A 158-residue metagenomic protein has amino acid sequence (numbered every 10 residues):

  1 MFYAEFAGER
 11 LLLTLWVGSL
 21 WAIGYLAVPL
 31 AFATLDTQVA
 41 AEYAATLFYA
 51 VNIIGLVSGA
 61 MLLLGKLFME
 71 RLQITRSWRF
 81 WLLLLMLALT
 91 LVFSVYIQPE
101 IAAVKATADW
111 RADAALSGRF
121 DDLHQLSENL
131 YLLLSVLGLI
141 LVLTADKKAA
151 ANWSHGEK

Functional and structural regions predicted by a protein language model:
F2-Q73, A103-D121, G156: Interfacial loop at the N-terminal end of multi-pass membrane proteins
Y3-L13, R76-L85, G138, T144: Alpha-helical transmembrane segments and their helix-start/interface "positive-inside/aromatic belt" motifs in integral
V17, W81-V95: Hydrophobic alpha-helical membrane-insertion segments
A22, L26, V92, Y96-P99 (+1 more regions): Transmembrane alpha-helix boundary/anchor motif
I53-V57, D121-L137: Hydrophobic alpha-helical transmembrane segments
L62-E70, L133-N152: Transmembrane alpha-helical segments in integral membrane proteins
R71-L84, D146-K158: Cytoplasmic juxtamembrane regions at transmembrane-helix boundaries
